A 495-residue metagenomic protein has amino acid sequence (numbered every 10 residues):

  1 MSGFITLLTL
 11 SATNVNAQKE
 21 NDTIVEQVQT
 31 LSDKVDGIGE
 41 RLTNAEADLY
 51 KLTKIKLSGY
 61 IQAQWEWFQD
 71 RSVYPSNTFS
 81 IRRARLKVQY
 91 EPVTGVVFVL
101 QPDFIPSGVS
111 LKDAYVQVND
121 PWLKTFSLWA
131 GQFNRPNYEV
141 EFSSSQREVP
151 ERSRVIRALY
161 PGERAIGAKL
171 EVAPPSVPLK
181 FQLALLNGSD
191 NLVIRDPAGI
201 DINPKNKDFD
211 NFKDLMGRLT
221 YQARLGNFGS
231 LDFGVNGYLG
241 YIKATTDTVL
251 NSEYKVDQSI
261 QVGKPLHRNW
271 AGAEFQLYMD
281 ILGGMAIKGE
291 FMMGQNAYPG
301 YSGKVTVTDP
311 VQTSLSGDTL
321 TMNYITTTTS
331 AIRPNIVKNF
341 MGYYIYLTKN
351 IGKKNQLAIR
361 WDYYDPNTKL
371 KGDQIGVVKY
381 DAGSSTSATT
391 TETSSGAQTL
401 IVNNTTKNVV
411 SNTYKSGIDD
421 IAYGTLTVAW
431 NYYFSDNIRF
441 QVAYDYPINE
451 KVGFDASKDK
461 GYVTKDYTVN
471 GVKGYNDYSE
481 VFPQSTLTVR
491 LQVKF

Functional and structural regions predicted by a protein language model:
S2-I5, L10, N14-Q62, K379-T406: N-terminal periplasmic/intermembrane-space "pro-region" immediately following the signal or transit peptide
D22, R71-V73, V118, Q132 (+2 more regions): Outer-membrane beta-barrel pore domains
V28-K34, D70-R71, P102-D103, W129 (+4 more regions): N-terminal start-of-chain detector that recognizes signal peptides and the immediate post-cleavage beginning
E46-V193, N211-D232, G237, Y346-K369: Outer membrane beta-barrel
L159, P204, D208, I336: Glycine- and other small-residue-rich loops at beta-strand/loop junctions that grip anionic moieties
N187-N206, G240, D247, N251-S259: Active-site-proximal beta-alpha loop/turn segments in soluble metabolic enzymes
